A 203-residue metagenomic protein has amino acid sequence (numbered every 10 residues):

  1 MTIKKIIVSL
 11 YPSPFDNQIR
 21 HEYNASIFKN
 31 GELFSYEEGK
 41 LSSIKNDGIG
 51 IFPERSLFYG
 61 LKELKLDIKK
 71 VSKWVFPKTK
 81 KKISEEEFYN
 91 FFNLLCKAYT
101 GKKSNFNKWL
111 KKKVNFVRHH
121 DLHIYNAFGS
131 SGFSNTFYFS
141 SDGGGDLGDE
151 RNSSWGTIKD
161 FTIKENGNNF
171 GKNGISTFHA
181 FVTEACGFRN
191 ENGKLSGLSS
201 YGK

Functional and structural regions predicted by a protein language model:
M1-K203: Short acidic/glycine-rich loops and adjacent helix/strand connectors that line catalytic pockets where negatively
